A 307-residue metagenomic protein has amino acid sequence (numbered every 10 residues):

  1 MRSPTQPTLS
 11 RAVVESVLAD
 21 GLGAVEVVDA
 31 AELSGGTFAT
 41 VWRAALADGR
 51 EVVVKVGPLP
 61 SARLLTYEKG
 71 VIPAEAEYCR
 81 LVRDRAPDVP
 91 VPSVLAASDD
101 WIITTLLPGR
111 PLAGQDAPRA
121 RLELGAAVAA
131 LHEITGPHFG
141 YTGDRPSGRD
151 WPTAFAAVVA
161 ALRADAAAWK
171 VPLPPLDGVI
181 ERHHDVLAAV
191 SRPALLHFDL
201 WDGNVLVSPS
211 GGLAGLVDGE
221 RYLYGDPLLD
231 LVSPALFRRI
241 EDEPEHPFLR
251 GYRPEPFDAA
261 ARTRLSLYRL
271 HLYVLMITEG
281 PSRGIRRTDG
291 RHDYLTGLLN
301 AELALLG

Functional and structural regions predicted by a protein language model:
R2-Q6, P60-G70, I285-R291: Short, flexible/disordered intra-domain loops and linkers
L9-V25, P108, A117, A130-F198 (+4 more regions): An alpha-helical support segment within catalytic cores of ATP-dependent transferases
R11-A12, P73-A76, D242-H246: Short, surface-exposed alpha-helical segments at coil->helix boundaries
A31-A156, D165-A167: ATP-binding pocket architecture of kinase catalytic cores
L33, A160-A161, A189-S191, R221-Y224 (+1 more regions): Helix-rich C-terminal or lid/interface subdomains of diverse kinases
S34, A39-A45, V53-V54, V94 (+1 more regions): Active-site acidic catalytic loop and adjacent metal/ATP-binding pocket of ATP-dependent phosphoryl transfer enzymes
A47-G49, D99, P209-G212, L270-Y273: Short strand-connecting beta-turns/loops that link adjacent beta-strands
